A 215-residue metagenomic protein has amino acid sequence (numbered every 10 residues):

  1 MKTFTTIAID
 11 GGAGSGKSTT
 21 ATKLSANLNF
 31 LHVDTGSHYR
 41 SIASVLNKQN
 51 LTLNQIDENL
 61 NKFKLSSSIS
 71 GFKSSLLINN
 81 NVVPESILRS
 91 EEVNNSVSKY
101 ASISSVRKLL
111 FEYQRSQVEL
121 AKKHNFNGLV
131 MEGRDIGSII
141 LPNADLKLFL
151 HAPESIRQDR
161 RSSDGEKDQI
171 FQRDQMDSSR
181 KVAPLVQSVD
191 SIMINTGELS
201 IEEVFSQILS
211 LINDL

Functional and structural regions predicted by a protein language model:
I7-I9: Hydrophobic anchor at the beta1->P-loop junction of P-loop NTPases
G12: P-loop (Walker A) phosphate-binding loop of NTP-binding proteins
K17: Conserved lysine of the Walker
T20: Hydrophobic positions on the alpha1 helix immediately C-terminal to the Walker A/P-loop
S25-T35, K48-L51: Post-Walker A helix-loop "phosphate-sensing" segment adjacent to the P-loop in P-loop NTPases
H38-F126, S155, D168-Q175, F205: ATP-dependent small-molecule kinase phosphotransfer cores that center on conserved nucleotide phosphate-binding segments
H38-Y39, D135-G137, H151-D159, E198-I201: Conserved nucleotide-binding/hydrolysis micro-motifs of P-loop NTPases
S70-G71, S75, Q114, V118 (+3 more regions): Small-molecule kinase domains that catalyze NTP-dependent phosphoryl transfer to phosphate-bearing small molecules
